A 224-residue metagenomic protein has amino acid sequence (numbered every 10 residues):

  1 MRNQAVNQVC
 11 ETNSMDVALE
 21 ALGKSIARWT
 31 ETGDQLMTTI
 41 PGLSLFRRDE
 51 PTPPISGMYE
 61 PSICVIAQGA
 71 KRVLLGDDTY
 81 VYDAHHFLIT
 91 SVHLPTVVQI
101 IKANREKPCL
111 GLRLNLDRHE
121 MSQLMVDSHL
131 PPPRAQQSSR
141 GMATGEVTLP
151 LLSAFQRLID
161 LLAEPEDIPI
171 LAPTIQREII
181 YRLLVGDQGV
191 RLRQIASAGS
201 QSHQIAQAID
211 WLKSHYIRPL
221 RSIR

Functional and structural regions predicted by a protein language model:
M1-T39, L43-S44, T52-P53, A135-S139: A short, N-terminal "cap"/entry segment at the start of jelly-roll beta-barrel domains of the cupin/DSBH fold
Q35-P132: N-terminal regulatory/effector-sensing and dimerization cores that precede helix-turn-helix DNA-binding domains
T38, L124-A154: Aromatic/histidine-rich interaction motifs
P54, S138-E146, R193-A196, R224: A ubiquitous short alpha-helical element
S62-V65, E120, A154, I175 (+1 more regions): Amphipathic, well-ordered alpha-helical segments in soluble domains
L116, A154-R157, T174-E178, R182 (+1 more regions): C-terminal ligand-sensing/allosteric alpha-helical core of TetR-family HTH transcriptional regulators
A163-E178, G189-R224: DNA-binding recognition helix and immediately preceding turn/loop of helix-turn-helix/winged-helix domains
